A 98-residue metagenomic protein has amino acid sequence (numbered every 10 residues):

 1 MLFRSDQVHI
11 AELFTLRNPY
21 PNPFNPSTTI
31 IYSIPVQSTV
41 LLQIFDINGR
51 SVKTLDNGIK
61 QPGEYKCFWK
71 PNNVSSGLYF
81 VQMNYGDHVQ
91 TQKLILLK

Functional and structural regions predicted by a protein language model:
M1: Extracellular interaction modules
R4-Y20, F24-I44, T54, K66-N72 (+1 more regions): Glycine-centered coil/turn sites that cap beta-strands in beta-rich domains
P23, D46-G49, G77: Conserved phosphate-binding and hydrolysis motifs of nucleotide-dependent enzymes
R50-D56: Surface-exposed loop/edge segments in extracytoplasmic proteins
K60, Y65, Y79-Q82: A short tyrosine-centered beta-strand micro-motif
N72-F80: Short, solvent-exposed cationic patches
T91: Conserved coupling/switch loops of ABC nucleotide-binding domains, chiefly the family-specific signature
L94-K98: Short beta-strand edge segments in extracellular beta-sheet folds
